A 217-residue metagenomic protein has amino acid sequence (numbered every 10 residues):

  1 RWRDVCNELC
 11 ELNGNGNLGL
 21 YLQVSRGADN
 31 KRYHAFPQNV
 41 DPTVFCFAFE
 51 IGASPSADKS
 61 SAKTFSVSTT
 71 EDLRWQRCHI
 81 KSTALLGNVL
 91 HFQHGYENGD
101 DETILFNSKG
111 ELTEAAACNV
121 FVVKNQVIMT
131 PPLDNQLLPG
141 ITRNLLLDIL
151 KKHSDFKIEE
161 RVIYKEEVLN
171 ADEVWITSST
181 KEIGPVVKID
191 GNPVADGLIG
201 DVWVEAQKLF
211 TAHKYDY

Functional and structural regions predicted by a protein language model:
R1-I104, S108-E111, L147-Y217: Conserved alpha/beta cores of soluble small-molecule-handling proteins
E111-L133, P139: Glycine- and Gly-Pro-enriched alpha-helical subdomains that act as flexible, kink-prone "lid/hinge" or packing modules
G140-L145: Feature captures the catalytic cores and cofactor-binding loops of soluble hydro-lyases/lyases that act on carboxylate
